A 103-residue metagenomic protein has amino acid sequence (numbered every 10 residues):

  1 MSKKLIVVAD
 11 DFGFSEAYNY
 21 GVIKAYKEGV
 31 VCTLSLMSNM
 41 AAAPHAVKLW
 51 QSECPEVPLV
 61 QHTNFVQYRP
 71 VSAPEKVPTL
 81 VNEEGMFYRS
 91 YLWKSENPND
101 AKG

Functional and structural regions predicted by a protein language model:
M1-E16, V22: Boundary/entry segment of secreted carbohydrate-active catalytic domains
M1-V8, L34-K48: Hydrophobic, well-ordered secondary-structure segments that either form specific early membrane-associated helices used
K4-I6, V31-S35, E56-H62: Structural preference for beta-strand elements that scaffold enzyme active sites
F12, M37-A41, H62-V66, W93: Active-site beta-loop-alpha junctions enriched in small/polar residues
E16-A42: A short alpha/beta connector and helix-capping loop motif
V22-E28, P44-P58, P74-G85: Acidic (Asp/Glu)-rich catalytic clusters
L59, Q67-S72: Conserved alpha-helical segments that form or flank metal/cofactor-binding pockets of metalloenzymes
P70-K102: Active-site gating loops and adjacent loop-to-helix segments of metal-dependent hydrolytic enzymes
